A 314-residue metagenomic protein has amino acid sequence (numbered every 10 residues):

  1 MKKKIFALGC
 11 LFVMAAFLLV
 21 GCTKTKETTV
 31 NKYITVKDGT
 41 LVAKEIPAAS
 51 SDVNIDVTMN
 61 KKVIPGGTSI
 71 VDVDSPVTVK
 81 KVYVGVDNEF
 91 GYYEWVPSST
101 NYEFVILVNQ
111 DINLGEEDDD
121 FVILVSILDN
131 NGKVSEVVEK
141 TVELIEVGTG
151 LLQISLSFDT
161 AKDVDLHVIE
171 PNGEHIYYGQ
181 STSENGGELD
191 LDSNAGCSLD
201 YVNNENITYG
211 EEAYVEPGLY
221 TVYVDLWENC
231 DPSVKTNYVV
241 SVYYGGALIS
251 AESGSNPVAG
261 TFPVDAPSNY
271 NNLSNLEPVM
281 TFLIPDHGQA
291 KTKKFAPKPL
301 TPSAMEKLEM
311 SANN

Functional and structural regions predicted by a protein language model:
L19-G21: C-terminal motif of bacterial Sec signal peptides marking the signal peptidase cleavage site
K24-V63: Short, compositionally biased P/S/T/A/G/V-rich stretches that sit at domain boundaries
K61, P65-V77: Aromatic/hydrophobic beta-strand junction motif of beta-rich domains
S75-K80, D159-K162: Short proline/glycine-enriched turn/loop motifs at strand-loop junctions of beta-rich domains
D111-D120: Surface-exposed, short loops/turns at beta-strand junctions within beta-sandwich domains
S126-K133: Short, solvent-exposed loop/turn segments at the edges of extracellular beta-sandwich modules
K133-T149: Short beta-strand elements
L144-N314: Intrinsic-disorder/low-complexity signal
